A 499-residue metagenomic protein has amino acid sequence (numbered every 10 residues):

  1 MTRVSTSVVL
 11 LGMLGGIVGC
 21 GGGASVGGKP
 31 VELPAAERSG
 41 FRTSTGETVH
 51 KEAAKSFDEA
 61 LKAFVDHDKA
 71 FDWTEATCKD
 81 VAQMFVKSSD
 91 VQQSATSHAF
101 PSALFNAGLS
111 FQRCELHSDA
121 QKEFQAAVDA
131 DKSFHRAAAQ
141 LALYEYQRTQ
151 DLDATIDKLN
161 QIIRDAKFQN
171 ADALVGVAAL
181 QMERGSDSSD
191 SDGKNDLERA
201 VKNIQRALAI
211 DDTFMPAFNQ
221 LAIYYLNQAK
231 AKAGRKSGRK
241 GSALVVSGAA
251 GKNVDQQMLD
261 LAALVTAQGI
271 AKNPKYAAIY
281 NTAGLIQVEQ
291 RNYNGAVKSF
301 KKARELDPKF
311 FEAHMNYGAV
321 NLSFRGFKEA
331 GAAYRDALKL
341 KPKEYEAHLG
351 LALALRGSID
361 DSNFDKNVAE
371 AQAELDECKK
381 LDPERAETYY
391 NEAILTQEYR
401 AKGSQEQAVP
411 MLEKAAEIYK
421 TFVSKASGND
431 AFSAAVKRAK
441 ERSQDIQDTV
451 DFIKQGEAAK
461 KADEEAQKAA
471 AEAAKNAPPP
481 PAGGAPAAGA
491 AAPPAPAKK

Functional and structural regions predicted by a protein language model:
C20-S102, N106: N-terminal leader/linker segments that initiate helical-solenoid repeat arrays
G46, A53, T96, F100-S102 (+8 more regions): Helix-start (N-cap) detector for alpha-helical repeat units in TPR-like alpha-solenoids, especially tetratricopeptide
L61, L109, L143-Y144, A179 (+9 more regions): Residue-level recognition of tetratricopeptide repeat
T74-M84, R113-A126, R148-K158, G185-N203 (+5 more regions): Structural signature of tandem alpha-helical TPR/SEL1-like repeats, specifically the intra-repeat loop/turn
V91-T96, A130, D165-F168, I210 (+5 more regions): Structural marker of alpha-solenoid helical repeat scaffolds
F100-S102, A138, A142-R148, L353-L355 (+2 more regions): TPR/TPR-like alpha-solenoid helical repeat scaffolds
G238-A249, Q256-Q257, E398, Q407-K499: Terminal, low-structured helical/coil segments at or just beyond the last alpha-helical repeat
